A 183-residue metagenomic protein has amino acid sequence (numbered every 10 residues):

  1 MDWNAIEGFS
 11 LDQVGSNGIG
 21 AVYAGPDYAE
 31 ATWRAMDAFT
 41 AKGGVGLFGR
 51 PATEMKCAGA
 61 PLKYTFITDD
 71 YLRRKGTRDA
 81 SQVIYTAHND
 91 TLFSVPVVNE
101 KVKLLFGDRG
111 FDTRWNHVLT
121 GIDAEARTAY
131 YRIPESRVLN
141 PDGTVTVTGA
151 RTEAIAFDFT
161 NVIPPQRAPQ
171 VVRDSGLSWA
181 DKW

Functional and structural regions predicted by a protein language model:
N4-K42, I155-W183: FAD-site-proximal beta/loop scaffold in flavoenzymes
A5-Q13, C57-P61, V95-P96: Short, conserved acidic/polar surface loops in the N-terminal third of protein domains
D12, S16, F48, Y85-T86: General secondary-structure edge motif
D27-A80, S94: Rossmann-like NAD(P)H-binding beta-loop-alpha module
D70-W183: A Rossmann-like FAD-binding core segment of flavoenzymes
